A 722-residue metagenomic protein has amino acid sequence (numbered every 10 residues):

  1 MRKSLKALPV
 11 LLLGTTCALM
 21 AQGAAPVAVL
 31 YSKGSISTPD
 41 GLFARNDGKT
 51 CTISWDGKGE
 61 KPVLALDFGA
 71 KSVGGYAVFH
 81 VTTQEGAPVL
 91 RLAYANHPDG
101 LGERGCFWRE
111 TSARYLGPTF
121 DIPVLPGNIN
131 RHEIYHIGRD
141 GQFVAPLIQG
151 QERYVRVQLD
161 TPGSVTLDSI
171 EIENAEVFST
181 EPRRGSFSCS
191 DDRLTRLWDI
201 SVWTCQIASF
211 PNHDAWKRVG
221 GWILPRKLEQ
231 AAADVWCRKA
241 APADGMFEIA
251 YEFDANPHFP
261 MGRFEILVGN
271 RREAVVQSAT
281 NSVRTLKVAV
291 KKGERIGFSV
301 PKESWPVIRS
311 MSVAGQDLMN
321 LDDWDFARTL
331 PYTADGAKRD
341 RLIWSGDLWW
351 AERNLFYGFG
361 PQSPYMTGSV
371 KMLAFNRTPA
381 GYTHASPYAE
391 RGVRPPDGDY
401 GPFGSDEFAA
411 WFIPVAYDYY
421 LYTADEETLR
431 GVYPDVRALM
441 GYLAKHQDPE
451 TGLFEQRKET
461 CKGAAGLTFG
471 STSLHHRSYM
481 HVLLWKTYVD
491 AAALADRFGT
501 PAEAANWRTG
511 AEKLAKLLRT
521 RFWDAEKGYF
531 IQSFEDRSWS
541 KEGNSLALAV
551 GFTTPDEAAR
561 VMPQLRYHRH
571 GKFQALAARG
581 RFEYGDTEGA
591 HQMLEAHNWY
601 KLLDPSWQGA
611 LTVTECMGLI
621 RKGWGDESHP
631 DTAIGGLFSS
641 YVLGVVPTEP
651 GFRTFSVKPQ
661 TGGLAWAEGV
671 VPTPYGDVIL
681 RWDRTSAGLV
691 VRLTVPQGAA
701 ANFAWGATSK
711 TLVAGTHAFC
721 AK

Functional and structural regions predicted by a protein language model:
M1-P9: Bacterial N-terminal signal peptides that target proteins for export
P9-A18: Bacterial N-terminal signal peptides
Q22-T333, Q456: Extracellular/oxidizing-compartment recognition motifs
G23, A208, T708-K722: CBM-like, beta-strand-rich accessory domains located in the C-terminal region of large, secreted polysaccharide-active
P62-L64, G75-A77, R131, V235-W236 (+8 more regions): Residue-level marker for the onset of beta-strands and adjacent loop->beta junctions in well-ordered domains
V165, E173, D199, W203-Q206 (+5 more regions): Zinc-dependent metallopeptidase catalytic helix centered on the HExxH motif and its immediate flanking segment
E273, V678-L680, K710: Short, isolated positions in well-ordered beta-strands
I343-I413, Y417-R692, Q697-G706, A718: Active-site core of glycosidic bond-cleaving carbohydrate-active enzymes
